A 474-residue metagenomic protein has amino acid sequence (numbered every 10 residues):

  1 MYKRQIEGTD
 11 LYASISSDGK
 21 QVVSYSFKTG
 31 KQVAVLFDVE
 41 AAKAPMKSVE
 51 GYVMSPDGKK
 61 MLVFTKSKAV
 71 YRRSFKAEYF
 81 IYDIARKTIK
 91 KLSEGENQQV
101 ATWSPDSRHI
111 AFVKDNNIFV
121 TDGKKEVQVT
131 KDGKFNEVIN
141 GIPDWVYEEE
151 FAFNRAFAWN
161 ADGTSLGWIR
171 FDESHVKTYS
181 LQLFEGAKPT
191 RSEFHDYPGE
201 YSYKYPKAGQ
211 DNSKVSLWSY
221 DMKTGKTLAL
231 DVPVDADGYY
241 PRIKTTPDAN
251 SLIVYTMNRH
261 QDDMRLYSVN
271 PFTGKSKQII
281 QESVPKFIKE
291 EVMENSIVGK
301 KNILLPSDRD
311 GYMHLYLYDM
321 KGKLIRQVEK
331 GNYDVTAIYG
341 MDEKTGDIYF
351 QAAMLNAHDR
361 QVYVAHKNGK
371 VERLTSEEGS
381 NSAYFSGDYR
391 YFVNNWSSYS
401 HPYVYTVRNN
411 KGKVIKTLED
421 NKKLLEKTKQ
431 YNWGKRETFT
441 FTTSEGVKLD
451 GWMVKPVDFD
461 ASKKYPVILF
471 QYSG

Functional and structural regions predicted by a protein language model:
K3-I15, A42-M61, Y79, G95-A111 (+11 more regions): Conserved beta-propeller blade repeats
S14-A41: Beta-propeller domains
G19-S24, Y71-E78, D115-F119, V176-L181 (+5 more regions): Structural motif
F27-G30, D83-K87, D122-K125, D221-G225 (+4 more regions): Short loop/turn segments that connect beta-strands within beta-propeller blades
G30-Q32, K66-Y71, F75-E78, V129-F157 (+2 more regions): Predominantly five- to eight-bladed beta-propeller fold
Q32-V39, K90-S93, E126-V138, L228-D231 (+4 more regions): Beta-propeller fold detector
R72-D132, N136, P241: A conserved hydrophobic secondary-structure block that centers on an alpha-helix together with its immediately flanking
K177-T178, A249, S382-G474: Serine-hydrolase catalytic core recognition
